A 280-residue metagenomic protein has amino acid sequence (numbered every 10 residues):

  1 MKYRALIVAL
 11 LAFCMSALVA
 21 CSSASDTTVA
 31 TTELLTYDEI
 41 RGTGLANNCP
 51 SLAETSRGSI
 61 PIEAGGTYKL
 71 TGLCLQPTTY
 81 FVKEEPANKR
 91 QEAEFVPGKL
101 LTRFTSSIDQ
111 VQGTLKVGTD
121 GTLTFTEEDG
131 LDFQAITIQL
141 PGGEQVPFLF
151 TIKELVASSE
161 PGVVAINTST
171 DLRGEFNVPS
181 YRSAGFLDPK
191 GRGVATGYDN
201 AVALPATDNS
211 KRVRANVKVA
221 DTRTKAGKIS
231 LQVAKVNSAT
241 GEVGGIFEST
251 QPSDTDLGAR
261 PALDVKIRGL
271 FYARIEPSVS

Functional and structural regions predicted by a protein language model:
M1-L10: Bacterial N-terminal signal peptides that target proteins for export
A12-M15: Alpha-helical transmembrane segments
A17-A20: C-terminal motif of bacterial Sec signal peptides marking the signal peptidase cleavage site
S22-A24: Bacterial signal peptide processing site
D26, T250, E276: Residue-level marker of positions within ordered structural domains that often coincide with functionally constrained
T27-N209: An ectodomain-focused feature that recognizes extracytoplasmic/extracellular
A184-R260: Acidic, glycine-rich flexible loop segments
D256-S280: Short secondary-structure subsegments characteristic of cysteine-rich extracellular domains
